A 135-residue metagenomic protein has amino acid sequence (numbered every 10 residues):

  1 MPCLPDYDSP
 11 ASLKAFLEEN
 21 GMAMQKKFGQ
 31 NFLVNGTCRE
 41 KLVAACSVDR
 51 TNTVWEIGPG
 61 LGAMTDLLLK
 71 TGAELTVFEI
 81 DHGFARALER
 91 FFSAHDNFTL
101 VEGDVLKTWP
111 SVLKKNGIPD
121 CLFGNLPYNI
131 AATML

Functional and structural regions predicted by a protein language model:
M1-L135: Catalytic cores of RNA-modifying enzymes
